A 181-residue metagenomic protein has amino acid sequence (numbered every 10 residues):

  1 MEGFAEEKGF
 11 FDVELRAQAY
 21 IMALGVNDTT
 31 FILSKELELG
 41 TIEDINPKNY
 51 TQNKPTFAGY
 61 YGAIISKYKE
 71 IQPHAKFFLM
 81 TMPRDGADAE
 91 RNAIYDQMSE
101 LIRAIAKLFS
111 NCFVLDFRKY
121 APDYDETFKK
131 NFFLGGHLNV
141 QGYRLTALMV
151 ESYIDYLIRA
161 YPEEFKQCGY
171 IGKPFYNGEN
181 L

Functional and structural regions predicted by a protein language model:
M1-A5, N49-Y60, A93-M98, L138 (+1 more regions): Soluble or luminal CAZymes and related metallo-dependent hydrolases
M1-F10, K76-F77, V114-D116, F133: Short intrinsically disordered, low-complexity coil segments enriched in acidic
M1-P55, F175, E179: Conserved SGNH/GDSL esterase-like catalytic core that processes O-acyl groups on lipids and polysaccharides
E2-D12, Y61-K67, E100: Alpha-helical scaffolding within the catalytic cores of extracellular/periplasmic polymer-degrading hydrolases
D12-R16, I71, K107-L108: Extracellular/periplasmic catalytic domains that process cell-envelope and extracellular macromolecules
Q18-A23, K76-T81, F113-D116: Structural recognition of the beta-strand scaffold that forms the well-ordered cores of secreted hydrolase catalytic
V26-N27, G62-Q97: Active-site segments of SGNH/GDSL-like serine hydrolases that catalyze O-acetyl group transfer/hydrolysis on lipids
M82-L181: Catalytic His-Asp segment of secreted/periplasmic serine-dependent ester chemistry enzymes
